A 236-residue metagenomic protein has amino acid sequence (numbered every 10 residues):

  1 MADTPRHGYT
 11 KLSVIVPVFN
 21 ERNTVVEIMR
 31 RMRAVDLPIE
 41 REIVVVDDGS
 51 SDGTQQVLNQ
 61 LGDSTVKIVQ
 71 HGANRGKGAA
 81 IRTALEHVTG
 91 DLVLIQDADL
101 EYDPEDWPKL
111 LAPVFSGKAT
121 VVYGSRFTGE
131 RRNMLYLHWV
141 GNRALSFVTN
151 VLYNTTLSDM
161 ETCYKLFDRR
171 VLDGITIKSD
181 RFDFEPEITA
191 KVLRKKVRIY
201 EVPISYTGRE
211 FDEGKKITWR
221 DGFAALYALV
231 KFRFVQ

Functional and structural regions predicted by a protein language model:
M1-K11, L152-T155, I177-Q236: Hydrophobic helical membrane-anchoring modules
V18, V46-D48, H71: Conserved sequence signature across two-component system core domains
E21-T24, S50, K77, D103: Donor nucleotide-sugar binding loop of glycosyltransferases
E21-V35: Short, well-formed alpha-helical segments that are part of the catalytic scaffolds of diverse glycosyltransferases
R41-V44, Q55-H87: Conserved donor nucleotide-binding strand/loop of the catalytic core
D47-Q56, L100: A conserved acidic beta->alpha catalytic loop
H71-H87, L92, P104-F182, G208-A228: Acceptor/aglycone-binding surface of glycosyltransferases and processive sugar-polymer synthases
